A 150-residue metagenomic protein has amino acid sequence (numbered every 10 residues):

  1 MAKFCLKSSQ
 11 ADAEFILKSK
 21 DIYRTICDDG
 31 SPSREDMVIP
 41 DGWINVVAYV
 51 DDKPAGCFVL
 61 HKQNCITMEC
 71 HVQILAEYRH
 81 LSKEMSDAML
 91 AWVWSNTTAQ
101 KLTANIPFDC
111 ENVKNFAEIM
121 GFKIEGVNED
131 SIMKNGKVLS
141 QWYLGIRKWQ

Functional and structural regions predicted by a protein language model:
M1-S31: Short amphipathic alpha-helix that is part of the acyltransferase structural core
E35-G42, F58-I66: A conserved beta-strand-loop-helix scaffold within acyl/acetyltransferase catalytic domains
G42-G56: Conserved beta-hairpin
H61, C65-E77, N105: Conserved acetyl-CoA binding element of GNAT-fold acetyltransferases
R79-S95, N115: Conserved acetyl-CoA-binding loop-helix of GNAT-fold acetyltransferases
N96-P107: Conserved GNAT acetyl-CoA-binding A-motif
N105, K123-L139: Conserved catalytic-core motifs of GNAT/GCN5-like acyltransferases
D109-G126: Conserved active-site alpha-helix within GNAT-family acetyltransferase domains
